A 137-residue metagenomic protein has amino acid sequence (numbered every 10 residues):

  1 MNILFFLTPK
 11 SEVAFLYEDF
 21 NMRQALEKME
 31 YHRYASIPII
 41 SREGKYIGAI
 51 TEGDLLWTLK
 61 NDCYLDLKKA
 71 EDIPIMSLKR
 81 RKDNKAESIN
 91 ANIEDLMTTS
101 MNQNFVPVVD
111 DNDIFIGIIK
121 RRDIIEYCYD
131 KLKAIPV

Functional and structural regions predicted by a protein language model:
M1-I3, I114, A134-V137: Short, Lys/Arg-enriched, disordered terminal segments
M1-V13, A70-D83: Bateman (tandem CBS) regulatory domains
L7-T8, E30, K60, K79-R80 (+1 more regions): Alpha-helix boundary recognition
F15-Y34, I40, N84-Q103, V109-D111 (+1 more regions): The conserved cystathionine-beta-synthase
F20, I50, K68, I73 (+2 more regions): Short beta-to-alpha loop/turn elements within the nucleotide-binding domains of ABC transporters
M29-H32, I37-D54, S100, V108-D123: A glycine-centered beta-loop-beta connector
D54-A70, I124-V137: A short, polar/charged loop-to-alpha-helix boundary motif
